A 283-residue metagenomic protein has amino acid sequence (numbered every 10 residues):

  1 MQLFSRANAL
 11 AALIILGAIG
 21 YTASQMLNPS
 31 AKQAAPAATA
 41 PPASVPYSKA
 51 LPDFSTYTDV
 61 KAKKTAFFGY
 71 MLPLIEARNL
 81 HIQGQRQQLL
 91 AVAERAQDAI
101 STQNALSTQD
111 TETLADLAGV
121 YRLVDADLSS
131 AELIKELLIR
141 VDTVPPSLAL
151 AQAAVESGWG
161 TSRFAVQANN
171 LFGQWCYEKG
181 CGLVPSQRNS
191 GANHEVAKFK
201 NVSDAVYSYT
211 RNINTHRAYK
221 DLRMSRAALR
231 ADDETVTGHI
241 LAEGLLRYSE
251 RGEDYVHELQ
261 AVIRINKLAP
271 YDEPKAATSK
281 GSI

Functional and structural regions predicted by a protein language model:
Q2-A151, V155-I283: Catalytic cores of secreted/periplasmic lytic hydrolases that degrade extracellular macromolecules
